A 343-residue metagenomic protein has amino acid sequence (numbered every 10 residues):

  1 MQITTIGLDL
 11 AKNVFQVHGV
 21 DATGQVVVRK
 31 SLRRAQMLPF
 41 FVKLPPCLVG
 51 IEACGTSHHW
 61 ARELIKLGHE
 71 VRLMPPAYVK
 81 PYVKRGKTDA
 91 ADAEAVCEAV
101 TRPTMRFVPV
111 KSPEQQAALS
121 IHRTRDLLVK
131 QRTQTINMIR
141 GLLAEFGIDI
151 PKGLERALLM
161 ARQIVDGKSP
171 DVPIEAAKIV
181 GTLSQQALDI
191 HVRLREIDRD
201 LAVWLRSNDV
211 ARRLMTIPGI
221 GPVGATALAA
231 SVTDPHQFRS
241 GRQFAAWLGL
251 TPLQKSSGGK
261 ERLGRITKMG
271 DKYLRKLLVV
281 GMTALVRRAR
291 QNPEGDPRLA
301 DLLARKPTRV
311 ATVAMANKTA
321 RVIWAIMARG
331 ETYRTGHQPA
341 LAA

Functional and structural regions predicted by a protein language model:
M1-A343: A detector of single, family-specific signature residues that are central to catalytic or substrate-handling motifs
